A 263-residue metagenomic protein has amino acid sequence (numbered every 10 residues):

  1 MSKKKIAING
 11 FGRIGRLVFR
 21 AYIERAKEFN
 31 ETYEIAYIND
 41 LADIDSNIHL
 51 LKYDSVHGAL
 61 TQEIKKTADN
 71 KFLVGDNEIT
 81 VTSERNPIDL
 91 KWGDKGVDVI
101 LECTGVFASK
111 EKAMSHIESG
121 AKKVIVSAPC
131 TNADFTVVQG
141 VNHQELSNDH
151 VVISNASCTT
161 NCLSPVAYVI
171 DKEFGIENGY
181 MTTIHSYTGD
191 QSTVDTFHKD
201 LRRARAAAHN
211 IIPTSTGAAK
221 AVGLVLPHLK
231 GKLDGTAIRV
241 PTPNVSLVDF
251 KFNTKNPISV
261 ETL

Functional and structural regions predicted by a protein language model:
S2-A204: N-terminal Rossmann-like NAD(P) cofactor-binding subdomain of oxidoreductases, focused on the glycine-rich
E173, T182, Q191-L263: C-terminal substrate-binding/catalytic lobe of Rossmann-fold NAD(P)-dependent dehydrogenases
